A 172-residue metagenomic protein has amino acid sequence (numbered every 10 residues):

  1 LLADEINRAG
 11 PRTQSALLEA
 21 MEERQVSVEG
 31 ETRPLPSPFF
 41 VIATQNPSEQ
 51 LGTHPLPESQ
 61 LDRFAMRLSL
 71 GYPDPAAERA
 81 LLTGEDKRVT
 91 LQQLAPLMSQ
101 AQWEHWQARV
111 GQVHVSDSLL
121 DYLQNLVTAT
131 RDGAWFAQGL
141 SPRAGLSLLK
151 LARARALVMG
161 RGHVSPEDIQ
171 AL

Functional and structural regions predicted by a protein language model:
L1, E5-A16, M21-V113, R153-V158: Canonical AAA+ ATPase core
D86-L172: Basic, amphipathic alpha-helical bundle interface domains used for macromolecular binding and assembly
